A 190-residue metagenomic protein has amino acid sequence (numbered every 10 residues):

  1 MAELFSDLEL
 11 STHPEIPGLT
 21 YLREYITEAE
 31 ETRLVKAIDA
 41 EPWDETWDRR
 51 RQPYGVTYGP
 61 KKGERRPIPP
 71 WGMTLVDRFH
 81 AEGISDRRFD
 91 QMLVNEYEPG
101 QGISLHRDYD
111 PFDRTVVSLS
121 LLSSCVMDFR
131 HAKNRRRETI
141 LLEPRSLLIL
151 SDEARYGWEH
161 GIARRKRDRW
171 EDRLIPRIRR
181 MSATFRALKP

Functional and structural regions predicted by a protein language model:
M1-P190: Non-heme Fe(II) oxygenase metal-center motifs and adjacent flexible, charged/small-residue loops
